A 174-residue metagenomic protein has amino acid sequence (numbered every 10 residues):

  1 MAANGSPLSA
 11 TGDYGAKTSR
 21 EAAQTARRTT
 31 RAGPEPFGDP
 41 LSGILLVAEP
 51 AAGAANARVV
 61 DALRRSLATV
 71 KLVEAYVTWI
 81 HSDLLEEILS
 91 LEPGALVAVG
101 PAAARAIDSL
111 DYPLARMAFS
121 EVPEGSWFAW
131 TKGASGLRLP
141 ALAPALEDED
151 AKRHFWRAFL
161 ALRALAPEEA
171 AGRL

Functional and structural regions predicted by a protein language model:
M1-L174: A polyanion-binding, active-site-adjacent surface
